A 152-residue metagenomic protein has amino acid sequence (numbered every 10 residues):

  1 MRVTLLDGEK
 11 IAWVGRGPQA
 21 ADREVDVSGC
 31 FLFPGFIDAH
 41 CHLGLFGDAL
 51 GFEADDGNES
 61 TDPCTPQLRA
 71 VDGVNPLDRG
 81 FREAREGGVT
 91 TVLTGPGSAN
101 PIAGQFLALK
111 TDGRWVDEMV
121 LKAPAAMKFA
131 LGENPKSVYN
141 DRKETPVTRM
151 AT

Functional and structural regions predicted by a protein language model:
M1-F33, L50: Histidine-rich, glycine-flanked metal-binding segment
V3, R23, P66-Q67, G87 (+1 more regions): Extended hydrophobic/Leu-rich segments
I11-W13, G29, A49-G51, T61-P63 (+2 more regions): Glycine-rich loops and low-complexity Gly/Arg-rich segments that provide flexible linkers or classic glycine-based
G15, G44-G47, A126: Extended interaction regions within the primary functional domain
E24, G44, G51-F52, K136 (+1 more regions): Short, charged/polar low-complexity linear motifs in solvent-exposed/disordered segments
V27-P96, P101: Metal-associated gating/positioning segment near the N- to mid-region
L77-G80, R85-T152: Polyanionic/metal-chelating signatures
